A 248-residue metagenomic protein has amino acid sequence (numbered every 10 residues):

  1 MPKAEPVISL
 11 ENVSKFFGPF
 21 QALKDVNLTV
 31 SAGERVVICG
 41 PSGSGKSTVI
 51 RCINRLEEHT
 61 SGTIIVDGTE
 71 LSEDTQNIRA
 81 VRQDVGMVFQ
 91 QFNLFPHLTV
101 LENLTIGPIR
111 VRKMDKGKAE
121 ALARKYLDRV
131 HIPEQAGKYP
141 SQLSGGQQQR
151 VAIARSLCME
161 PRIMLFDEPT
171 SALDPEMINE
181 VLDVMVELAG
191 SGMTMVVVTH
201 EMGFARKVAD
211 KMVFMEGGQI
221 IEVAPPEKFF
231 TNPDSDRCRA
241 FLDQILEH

Functional and structural regions predicted by a protein language model:
E5-P226: ABC family nucleotide-binding domain
V223, E227-H248: C-terminal boundary and immediately downstream tail of ABC-type ATPase nucleotide-binding domains
